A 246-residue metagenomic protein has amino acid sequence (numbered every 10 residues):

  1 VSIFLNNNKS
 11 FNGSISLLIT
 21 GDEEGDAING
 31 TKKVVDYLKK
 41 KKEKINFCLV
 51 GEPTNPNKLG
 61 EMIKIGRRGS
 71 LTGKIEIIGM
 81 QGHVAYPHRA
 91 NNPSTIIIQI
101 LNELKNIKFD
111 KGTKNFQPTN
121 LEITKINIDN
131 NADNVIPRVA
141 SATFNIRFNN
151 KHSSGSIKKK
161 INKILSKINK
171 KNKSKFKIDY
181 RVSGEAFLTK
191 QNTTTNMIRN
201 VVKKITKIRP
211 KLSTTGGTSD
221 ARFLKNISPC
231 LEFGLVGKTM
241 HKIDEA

Functional and structural regions predicted by a protein language model:
V1-G66: Acidic/histidine-rich catalytic neighborhood of metal-dependent amide-processing enzymes
P53-K58, I65, L71-A246: Metal-dependent amide/peptide-bond hydrolase catalytic core, centered on the "pita-bread" metallohydrolase fold
